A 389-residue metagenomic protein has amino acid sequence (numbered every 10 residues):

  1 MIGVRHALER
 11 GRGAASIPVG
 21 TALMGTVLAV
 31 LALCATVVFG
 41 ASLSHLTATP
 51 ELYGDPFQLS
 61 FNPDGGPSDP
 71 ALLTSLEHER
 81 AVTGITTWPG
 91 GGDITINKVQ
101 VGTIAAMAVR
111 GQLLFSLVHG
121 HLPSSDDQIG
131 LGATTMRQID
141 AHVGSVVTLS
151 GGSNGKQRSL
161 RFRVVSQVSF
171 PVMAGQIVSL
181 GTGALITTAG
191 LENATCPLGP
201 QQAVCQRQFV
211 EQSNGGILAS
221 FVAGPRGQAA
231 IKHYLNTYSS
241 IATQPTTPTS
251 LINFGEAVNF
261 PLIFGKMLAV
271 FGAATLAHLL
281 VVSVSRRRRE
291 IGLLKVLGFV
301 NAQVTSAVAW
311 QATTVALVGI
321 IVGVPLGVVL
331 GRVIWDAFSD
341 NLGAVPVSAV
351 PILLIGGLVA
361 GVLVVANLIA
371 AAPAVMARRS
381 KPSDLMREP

Functional and structural regions predicted by a protein language model:
I2-D126, G130-T135, S150-G151: Juxtamembrane segments of multi-pass membrane proteins
Q58-P63, T135-M136, V172, C196-A242: A short beta-strand structural signal in non-transmembrane regions
H121-E192: Hydrophobic secondary-structure segments that place a key small or acidic residue at a functional site
R226-F271, V282-R286: Peri-transmembrane interface segments
A257-F260, V308, L317, I321 (+2 more regions): Conserved transmembrane alpha-helices of multi-pass membrane proteins, especially helix-helix packing segments enriched
M267, T314-W335, I369: Hydrophobic alpha-helical transmembrane segments that constitute the membrane-spanning cores of multi-pass membrane
T275-A316, I320: Interfacial "coupling" helices/loops that link adjacent transmembrane helices in transporter permeases
R378-P389: Short cytosolic juxtamembrane segments of multi-pass membrane proteins
